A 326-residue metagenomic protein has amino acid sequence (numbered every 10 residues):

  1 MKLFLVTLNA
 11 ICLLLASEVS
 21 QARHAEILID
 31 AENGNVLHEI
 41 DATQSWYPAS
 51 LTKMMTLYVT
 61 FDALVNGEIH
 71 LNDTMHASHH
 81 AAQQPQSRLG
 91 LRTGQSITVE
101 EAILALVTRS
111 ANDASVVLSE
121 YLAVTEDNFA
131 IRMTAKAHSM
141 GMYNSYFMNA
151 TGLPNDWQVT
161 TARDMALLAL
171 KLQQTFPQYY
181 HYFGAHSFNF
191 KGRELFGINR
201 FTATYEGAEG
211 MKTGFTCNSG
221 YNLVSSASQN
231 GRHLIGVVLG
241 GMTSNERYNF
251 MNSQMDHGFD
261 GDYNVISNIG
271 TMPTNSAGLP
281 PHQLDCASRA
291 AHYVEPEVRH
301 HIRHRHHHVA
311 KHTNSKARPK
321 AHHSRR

Functional and structural regions predicted by a protein language model:
M1-L5: Positively charged n-region of N-terminal signal peptides that target proteins for export
V6-A16: Bacterial N-terminal signal peptides
I11, P85-L89, G207: Generic structural motif recognizing short loop/turn segments at the entrances and edges of beta-strands
L14, S20, G67-I69, Q83 (+5 more regions): A generic structural signal for short, solvent-exposed coil/turn residues that cap or connect secondary-structure
E18-T160, L170-Q173: Active-site-adjacent loops and short helices of periplasmic peptidoglycan-processing enzymes
M142-Y146, P154-V159, R163-R326: Domain-terminus/edge residues, biased toward the C-terminal soluble/receptor-binding domains of extracytoplasmic
